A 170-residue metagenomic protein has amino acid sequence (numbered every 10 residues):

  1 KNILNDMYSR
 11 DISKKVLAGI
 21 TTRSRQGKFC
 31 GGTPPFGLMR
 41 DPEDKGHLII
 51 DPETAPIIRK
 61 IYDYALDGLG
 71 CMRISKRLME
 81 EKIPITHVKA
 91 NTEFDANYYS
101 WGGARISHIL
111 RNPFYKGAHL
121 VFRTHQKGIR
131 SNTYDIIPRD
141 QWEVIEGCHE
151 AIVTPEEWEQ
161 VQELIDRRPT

Functional and structural regions predicted by a protein language model:
N2-T170: Conserved catalytic breakage-reunion loop centered on the nucleophilic residue
